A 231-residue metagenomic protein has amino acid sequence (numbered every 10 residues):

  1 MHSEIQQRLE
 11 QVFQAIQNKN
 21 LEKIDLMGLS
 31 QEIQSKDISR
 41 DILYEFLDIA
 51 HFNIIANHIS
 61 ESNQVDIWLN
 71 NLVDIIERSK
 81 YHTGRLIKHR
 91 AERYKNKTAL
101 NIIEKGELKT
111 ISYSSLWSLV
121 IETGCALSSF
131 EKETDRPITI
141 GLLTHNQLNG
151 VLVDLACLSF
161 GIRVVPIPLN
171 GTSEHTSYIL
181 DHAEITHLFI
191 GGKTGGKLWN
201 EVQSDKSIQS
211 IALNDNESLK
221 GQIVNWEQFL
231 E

Functional and structural regions predicted by a protein language model:
R8-I33, G196-E231: ANL superfamily adenylate-forming
R40-H58, I76-L100, S118, S128: A short N-terminal helical cap/helix-turn-helix that marks the beginning of AMP-binding/adenylate-forming
N57-E61, W68, L86-S112, F130 (+2 more regions): AMP-dependent adenylate-forming
N96-T134, G141-L148, L155, T172-S177 (+1 more regions): Conserved AMP-binding/adenylate-forming core of the ANL superfamily
T144, I167-P168, G191, Q209-E217: Short beta-strand elements of ligand-binding domains
D154, G171-E201: Conserved ATP-dependent adenylate/AMP-binding module captured primarily in the ANL superfamily
G161: Structured binding elements
